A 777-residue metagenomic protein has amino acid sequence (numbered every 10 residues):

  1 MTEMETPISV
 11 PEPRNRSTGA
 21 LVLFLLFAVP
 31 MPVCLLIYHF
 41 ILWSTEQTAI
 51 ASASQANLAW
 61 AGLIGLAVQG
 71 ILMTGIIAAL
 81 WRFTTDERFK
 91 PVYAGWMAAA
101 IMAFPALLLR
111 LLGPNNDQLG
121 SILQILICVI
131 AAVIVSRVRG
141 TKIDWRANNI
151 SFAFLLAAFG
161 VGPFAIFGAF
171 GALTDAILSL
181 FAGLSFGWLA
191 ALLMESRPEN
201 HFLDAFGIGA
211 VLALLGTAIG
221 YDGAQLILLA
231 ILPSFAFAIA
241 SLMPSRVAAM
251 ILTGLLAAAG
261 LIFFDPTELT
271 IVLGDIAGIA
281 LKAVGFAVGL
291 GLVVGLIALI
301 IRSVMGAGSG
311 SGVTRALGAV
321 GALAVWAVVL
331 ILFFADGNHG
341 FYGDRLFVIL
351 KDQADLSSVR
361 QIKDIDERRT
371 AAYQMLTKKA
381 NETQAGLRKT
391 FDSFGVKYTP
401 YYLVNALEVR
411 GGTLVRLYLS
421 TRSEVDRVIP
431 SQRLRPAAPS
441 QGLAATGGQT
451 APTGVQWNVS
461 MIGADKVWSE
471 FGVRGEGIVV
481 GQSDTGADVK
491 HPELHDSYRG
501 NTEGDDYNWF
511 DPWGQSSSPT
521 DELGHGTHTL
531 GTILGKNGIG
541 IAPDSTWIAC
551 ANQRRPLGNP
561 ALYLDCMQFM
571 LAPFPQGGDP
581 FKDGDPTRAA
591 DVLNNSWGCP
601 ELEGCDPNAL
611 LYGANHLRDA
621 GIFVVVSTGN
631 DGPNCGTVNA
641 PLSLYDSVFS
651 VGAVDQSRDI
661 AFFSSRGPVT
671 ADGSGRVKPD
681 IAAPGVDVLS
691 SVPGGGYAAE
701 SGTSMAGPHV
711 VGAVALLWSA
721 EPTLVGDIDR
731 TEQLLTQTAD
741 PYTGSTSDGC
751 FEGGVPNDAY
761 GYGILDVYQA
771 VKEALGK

Functional and structural regions predicted by a protein language model:
E3-P30, S52, N57-G65, N116-Q124 (+7 more regions): Protease zymogen maturation seam
V22-F27, A59-V68, D117, S121-Q124 (+8 more regions): Subtilisin-like serine protease catalytic core
S44-N57, L109-L123, W145-N148, V161-A182 (+11 more regions): Substrate-binding/access-modulating region of protease and related hydrolase catalytic domains
Q47-Q69, L108, L269, A335-G442: Inhibitory N-terminal propeptides of secreted protease zymogens
R88-V92, D117-Q118, S241-T253, E268-T314 (+3 more regions): Autoinhibitory propeptides
T253-A259, D484, T502-G504, S643-S719 (+1 more regions): Extracellular S/T/G-rich loop segment that most often corresponds to the catalytic His/Ser-adjacent loop
S311-G312, A322-F341, T399, L414-R416 (+5 more regions): N-terminal domain-start motif of subtilase-like serine proteases
I548-Q553, T637, G685-V755: Hydrolase catalytic cores
